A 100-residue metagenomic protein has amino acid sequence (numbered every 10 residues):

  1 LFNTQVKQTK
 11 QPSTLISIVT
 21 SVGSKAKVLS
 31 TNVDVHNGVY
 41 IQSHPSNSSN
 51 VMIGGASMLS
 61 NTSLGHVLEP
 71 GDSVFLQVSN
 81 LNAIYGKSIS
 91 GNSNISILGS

Functional and structural regions predicted by a protein language model:
L1-P12, G91: Short, low-complexity N-terminal tether/leader segments at secretion or assembly junctions of large, surface-exposed
K10-P12, S96-S100: Positively charged, low-complexity terminal tracts and the immediately adjacent first secondary-structure elements
P12-V35: Surface-exposed ligand/attachment interfaces on beta-rich extracellular proteins
S24, H36-G38, G71-S73: Intrinsic-disorder/low-complexity, polar/charged segments enriched in Ser/Thr/Lys/Arg/Asp/Glu/Gln
V33, P45-N47, V78-N80: Short loop/turn positions at the edges of beta-strands in beta-sheet-rich folds
N37-V39, Q77-S93: Noncatalytic modules at the cell exterior or secretory-pathway interfaces, chiefly beta-strand-rich lectin/adhesion
Q42-T62, S96-L98: Short, surface-exposed beta-strand/strand-loop-strand elements in extracellular ectodomains
V67-L81: Beta-sandwich interaction modules
